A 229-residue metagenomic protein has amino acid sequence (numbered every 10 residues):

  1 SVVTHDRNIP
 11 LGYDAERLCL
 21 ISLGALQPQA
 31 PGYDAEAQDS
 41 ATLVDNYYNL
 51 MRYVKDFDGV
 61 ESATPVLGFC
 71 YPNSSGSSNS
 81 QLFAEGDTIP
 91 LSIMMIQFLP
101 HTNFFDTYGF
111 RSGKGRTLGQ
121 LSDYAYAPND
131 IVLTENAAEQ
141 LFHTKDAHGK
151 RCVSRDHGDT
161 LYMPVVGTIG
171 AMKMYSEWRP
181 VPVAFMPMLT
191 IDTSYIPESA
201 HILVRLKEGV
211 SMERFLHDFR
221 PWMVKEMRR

Functional and structural regions predicted by a protein language model:
V3, S78-K114: The feature marks short, hydrophobic/small-residue-biased sequence motifs that occur predominantly
T4-E85: Membrane-proximal extracellular/periplasmic loop immediately following the first transmembrane helix
S22, T64, R151-V153, L203: Residues embedded in well-ordered beta-strands within globular domains across many folds
L26-P28, L67-P72, N136-A138, G170-K173 (+1 more regions): Short, solvent-exposed loop/turn segments at secondary-structure junctions
A30-N46, P90-M95, Y124-N129, L141-F142 (+2 more regions): Solvent-exposed, non-transmembrane alpha-helical starts
N49-E61, E135-N136, D159-R229: "Rare, low-scoring activations can occur in soluble or secreted enzymes where short amphipathic helices or signal
G59, P90-L99, R116-V132, R151-A171 (+1 more regions): Beta-strand-rich non-transmembrane domains
P100-R116, P128, V132-K150: Short, solvent-exposed hinge/capping segments at secondary-structure junctions
